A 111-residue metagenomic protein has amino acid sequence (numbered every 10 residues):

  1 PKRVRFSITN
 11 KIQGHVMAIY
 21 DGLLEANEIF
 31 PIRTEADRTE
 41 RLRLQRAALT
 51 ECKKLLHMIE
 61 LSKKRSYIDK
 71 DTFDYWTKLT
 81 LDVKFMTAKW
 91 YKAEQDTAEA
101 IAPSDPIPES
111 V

Functional and structural regions predicted by a protein language model:
P1-V111: Amphipathic alpha-helical assembly/interaction segments
